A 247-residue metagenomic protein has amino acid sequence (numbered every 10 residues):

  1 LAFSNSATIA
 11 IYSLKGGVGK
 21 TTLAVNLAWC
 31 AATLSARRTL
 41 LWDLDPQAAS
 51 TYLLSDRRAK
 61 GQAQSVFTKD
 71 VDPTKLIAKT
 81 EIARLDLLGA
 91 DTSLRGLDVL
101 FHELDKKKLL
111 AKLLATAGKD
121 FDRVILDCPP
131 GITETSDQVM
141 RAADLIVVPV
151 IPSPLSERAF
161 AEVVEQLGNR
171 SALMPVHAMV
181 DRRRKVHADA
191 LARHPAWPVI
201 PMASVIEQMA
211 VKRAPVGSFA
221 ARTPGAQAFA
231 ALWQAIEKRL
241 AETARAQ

Functional and structural regions predicted by a protein language model:
L1-N5, N169-Q247: C-terminal lobe/tail of nucleotide-utilizing enzymes
F3-P46: Walker A/P-loop phosphate-binding motif and the immediately C-terminal alpha-helix
I9, S35, T39-L40, G118-S204 (+1 more regions): Conserved catalytic-core segment of NTP-binding enzymes
T21, L27, R57, D72-L76 (+4 more regions): Hydrophobic/basic alpha-helical segments enriched in Actinobacteria
N26, C30, L53, Q138: Active-site signature of alpha/beta-hydrolase-fold catalytic machinery across serine- and Asp/Cys-nucleophile hydrolases
N26, S65, L109-K112, E162 (+3 more regions): Alpha-helical elements of Rossmann-like donor-binding domains used by nucleotide-donor carbohydrate transfer enzymes
A31, A117, L167, I236-R239: Hydrophobic helix-cap positions at the C-terminus of alpha-helices in RecA-like/P-loop ATPase nucleotide-binding cores
L34-K119, I206-A214: P-loop/Walker-type NTP enzyme "switch/lid" segment
